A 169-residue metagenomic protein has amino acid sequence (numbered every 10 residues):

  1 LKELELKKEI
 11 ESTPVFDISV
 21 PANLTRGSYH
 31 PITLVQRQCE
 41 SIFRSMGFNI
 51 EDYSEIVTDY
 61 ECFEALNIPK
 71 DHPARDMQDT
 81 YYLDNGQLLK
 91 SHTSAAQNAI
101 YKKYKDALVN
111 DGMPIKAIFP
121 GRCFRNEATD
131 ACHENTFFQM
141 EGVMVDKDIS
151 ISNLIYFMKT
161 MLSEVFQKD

Functional and structural regions predicted by a protein language model:
K2-D169: TRNA-recognition modules of translation machinery and tRNA-sensing kinases, especially anticodon-binding
